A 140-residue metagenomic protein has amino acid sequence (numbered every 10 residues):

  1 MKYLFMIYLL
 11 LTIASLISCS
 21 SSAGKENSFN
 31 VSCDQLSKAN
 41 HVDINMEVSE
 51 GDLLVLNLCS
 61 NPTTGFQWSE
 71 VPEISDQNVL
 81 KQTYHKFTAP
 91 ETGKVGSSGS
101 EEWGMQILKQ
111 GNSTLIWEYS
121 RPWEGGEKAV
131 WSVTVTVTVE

Functional and structural regions predicted by a protein language model:
M1-M6: Positively charged n-region of N-terminal signal peptides that target proteins for export
S15-S18: C-terminal motif of bacterial Sec signal peptides marking the signal peptidase cleavage site
S20-S22: Bacterial signal peptide processing site
G24-V55, N61: N-terminal edge beta-strand
T64, P72-P90: Short, solvent-exposed loop/linker segments at beta-strand-coil boundaries, enriched for Pro/Gly and Ser/Thr
V95-E102: Aromatic sugar-binding surface patches on proteins that engage polysaccharides or sugar-phosphate polymers
L108-S113: Glycine-centered tight-turn and secondary-structure capping sites
S120-E127: Short acidic/polar inter-strand loop motif in beta-rich domains
